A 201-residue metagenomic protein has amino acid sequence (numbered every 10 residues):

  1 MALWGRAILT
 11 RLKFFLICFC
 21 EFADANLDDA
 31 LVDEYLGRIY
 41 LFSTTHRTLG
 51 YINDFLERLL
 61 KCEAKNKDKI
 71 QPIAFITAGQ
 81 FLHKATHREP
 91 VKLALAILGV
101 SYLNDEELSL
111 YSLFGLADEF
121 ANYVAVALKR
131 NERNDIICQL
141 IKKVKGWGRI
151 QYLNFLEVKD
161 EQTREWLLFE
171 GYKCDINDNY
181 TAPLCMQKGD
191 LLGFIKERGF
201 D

Functional and structural regions predicted by a protein language model:
M1-A30, W147-D201: Long, helix-rich interaction regions
M1-E106, F114-A117, A121, N131: Extended repeat-based scaffolds of very large eukaryotic assembly and lipid-transport proteins
F22, N53-K65, E89-S101, A121-N131 (+5 more regions): Structural detector for internal amphipathic alpha-helices that build alpha-solenoid repeat scaffolds
T77-Q80, E107-L113, I136-I141, L167-L168: Buried hydrophobic core positions in alpha-solenoid tandem helical repeats
F81-T86, L113-E119, K142-W147, V158 (+1 more regions): Short coil turns that connect the paired helices of HEAT/ARM alpha-solenoid repeats
E106, E119, E132-D135, G148 (+2 more regions): Secondary-structure boundary/capping signal
